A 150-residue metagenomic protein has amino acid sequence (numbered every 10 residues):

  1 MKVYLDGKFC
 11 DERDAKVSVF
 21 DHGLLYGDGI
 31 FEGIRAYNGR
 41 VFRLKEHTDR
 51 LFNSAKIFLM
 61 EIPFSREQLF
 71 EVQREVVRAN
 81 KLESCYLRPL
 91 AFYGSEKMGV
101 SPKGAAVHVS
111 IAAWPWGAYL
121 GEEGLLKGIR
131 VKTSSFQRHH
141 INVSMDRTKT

Functional and structural regions predicted by a protein language model:
M1-E75, A79, V100-T150: Helix-start/capping segments and mature chain N-termini
Q73, R78-A91: Ordered, amphipathic secondary-structure segments that act as subunit-interaction surfaces in large macromolecular
F92-K97: Short, internal active-site loops enriched in acidic
